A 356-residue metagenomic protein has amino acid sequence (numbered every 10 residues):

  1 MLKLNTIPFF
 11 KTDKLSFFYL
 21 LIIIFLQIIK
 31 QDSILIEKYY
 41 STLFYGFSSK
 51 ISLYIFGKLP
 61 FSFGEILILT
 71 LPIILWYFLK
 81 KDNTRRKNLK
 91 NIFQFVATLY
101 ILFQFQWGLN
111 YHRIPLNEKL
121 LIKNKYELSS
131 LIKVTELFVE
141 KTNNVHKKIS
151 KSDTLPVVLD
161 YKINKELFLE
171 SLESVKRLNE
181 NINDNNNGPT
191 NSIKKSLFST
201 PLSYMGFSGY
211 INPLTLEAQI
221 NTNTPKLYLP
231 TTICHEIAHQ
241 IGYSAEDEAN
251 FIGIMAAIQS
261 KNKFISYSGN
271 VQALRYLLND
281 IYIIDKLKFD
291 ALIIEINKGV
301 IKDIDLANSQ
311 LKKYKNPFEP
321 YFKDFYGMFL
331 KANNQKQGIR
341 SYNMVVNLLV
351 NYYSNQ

Functional and structural regions predicted by a protein language model:
L4-F17: N-terminal membrane topogenic signal
L21-K80: Membrane-embedded alpha-helical segments of integral membrane proteins
P60, L229-N250, I254-M255: Active-site recognition of the HExxH zinc-binding catalytic motif
W76-Y77, D82, R86-E118: Transmembrane alpha-helices and immediately adjacent membrane-cytoplasm interface residues in multi-pass integral
L109-K176: Membrane-interface segments at or immediately adjacent to transmembrane helices that form the boundary between
K133-F138, S244-K288: Post-HExxH zinc-binding segment in Zn-dependent metallohydrolases
S150-T222, K226: Auxiliary, metal-adjacent structural segments of Zn-dependent hydrolase domains
G299-Q356: Pan-zinc metallopeptidase signature
